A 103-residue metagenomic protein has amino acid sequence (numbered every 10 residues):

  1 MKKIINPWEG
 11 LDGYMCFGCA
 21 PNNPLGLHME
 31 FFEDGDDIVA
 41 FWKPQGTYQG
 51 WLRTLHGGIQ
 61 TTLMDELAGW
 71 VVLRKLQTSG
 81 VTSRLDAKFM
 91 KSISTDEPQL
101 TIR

Functional and structural regions predicted by a protein language model:
M1-T47: Non-catalytic linker/capping segments at the edges of enzyme domains
N23, V81, D96-P98: Residue-level preference for beta-strand/loop junctions
D37, L55-G80: Active-site helix/loop of acyl-thioester processing domains in fatty-acid/polyketide metabolism, spanning hotdog-fold
P44-G58: Short histidine-centered catalytic/ligand-binding loop motif
G80-D86: Short, structured beta-strand/loop micro-motifs enriched in basic residues and often containing a Trp
D86-R103: Hydrophobic beta-sheet segments that form the core/acyl-binding groove of ACP/CoA-dependent acyl-chain-processing
